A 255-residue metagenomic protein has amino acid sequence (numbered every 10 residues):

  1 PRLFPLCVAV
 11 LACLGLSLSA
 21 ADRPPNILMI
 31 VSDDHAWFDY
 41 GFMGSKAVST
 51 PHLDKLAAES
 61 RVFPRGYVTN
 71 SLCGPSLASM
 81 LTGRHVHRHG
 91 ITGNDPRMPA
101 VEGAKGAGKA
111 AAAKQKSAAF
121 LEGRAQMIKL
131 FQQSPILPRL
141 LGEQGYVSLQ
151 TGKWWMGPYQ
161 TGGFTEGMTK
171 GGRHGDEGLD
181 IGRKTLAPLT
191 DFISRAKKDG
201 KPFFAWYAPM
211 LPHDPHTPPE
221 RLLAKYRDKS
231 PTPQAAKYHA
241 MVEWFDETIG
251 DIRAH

Functional and structural regions predicted by a protein language model:
P1-V8: Bacterial N-terminal signal peptides that target proteins for export
A12-H255: Formylglycine-dependent sulfatase
